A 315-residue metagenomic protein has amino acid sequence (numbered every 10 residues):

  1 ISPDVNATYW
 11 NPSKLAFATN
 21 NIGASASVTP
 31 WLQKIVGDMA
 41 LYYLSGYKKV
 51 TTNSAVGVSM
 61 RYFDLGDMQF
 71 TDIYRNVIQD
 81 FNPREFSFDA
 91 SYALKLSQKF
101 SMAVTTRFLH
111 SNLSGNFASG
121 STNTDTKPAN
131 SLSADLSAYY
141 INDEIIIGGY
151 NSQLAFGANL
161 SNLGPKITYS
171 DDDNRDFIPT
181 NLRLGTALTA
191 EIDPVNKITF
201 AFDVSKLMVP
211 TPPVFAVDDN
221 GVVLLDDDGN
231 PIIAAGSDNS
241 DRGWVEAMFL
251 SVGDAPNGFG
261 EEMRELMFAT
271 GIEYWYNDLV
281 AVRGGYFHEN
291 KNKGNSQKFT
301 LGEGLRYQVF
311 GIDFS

Functional and structural regions predicted by a protein language model:
I1-S315: Subset of outer-membrane beta-barrel
